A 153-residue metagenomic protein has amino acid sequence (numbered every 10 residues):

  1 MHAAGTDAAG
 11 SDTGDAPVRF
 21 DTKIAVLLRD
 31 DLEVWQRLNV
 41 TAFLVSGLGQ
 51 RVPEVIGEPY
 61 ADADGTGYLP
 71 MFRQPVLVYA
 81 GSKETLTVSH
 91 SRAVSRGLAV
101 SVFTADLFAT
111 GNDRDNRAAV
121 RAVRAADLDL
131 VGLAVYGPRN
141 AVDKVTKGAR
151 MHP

Functional and structural regions predicted by a protein language model:
M1-P153: Positively charged, small/polar-rich N-terminal and surface patches that mediate targeting and assembly and bind
